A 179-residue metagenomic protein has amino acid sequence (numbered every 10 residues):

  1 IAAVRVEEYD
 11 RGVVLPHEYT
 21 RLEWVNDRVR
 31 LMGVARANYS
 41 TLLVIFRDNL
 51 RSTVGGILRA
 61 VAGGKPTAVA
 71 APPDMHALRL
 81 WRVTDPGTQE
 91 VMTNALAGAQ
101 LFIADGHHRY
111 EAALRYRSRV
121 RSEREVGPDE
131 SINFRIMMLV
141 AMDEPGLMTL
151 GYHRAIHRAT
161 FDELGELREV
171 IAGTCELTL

Functional and structural regions predicted by a protein language model:
I1-L179: Surface-exposed, charge/polar-rich loops and edge strands
